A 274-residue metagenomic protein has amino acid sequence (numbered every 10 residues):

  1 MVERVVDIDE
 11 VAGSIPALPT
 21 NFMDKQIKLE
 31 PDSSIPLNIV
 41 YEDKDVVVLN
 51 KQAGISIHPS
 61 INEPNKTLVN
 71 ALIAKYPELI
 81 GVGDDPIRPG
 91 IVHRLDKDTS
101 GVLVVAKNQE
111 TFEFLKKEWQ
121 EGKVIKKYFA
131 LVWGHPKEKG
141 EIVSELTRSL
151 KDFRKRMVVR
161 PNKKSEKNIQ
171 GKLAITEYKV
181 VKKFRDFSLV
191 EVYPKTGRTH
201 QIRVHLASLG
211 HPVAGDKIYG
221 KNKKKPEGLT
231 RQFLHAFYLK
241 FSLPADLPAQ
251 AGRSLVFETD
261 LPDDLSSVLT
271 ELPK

Functional and structural regions predicted by a protein language model:
D7-D9, N21: Intrinsic-disorder-associated, low-complexity terminal segments enriched in Asp/Asn/His/Tyr and depleted of Lys/Arg
D9-A12, Q52: Residue-level detector of alpha-helical transmembrane segments in integral membrane proteins
N21-K274: RNA pseudouridine synthases
